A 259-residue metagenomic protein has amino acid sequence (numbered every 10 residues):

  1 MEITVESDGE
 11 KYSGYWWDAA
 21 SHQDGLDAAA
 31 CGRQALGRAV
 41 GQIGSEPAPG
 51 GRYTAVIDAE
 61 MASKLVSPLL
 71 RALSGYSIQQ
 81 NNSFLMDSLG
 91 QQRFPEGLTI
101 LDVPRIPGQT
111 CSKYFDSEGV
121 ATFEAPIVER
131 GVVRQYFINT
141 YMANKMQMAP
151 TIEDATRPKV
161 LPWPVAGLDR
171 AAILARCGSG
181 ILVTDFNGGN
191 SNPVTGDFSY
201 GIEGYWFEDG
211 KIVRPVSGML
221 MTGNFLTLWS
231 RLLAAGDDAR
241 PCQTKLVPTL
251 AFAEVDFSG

Functional and structural regions predicted by a protein language model:
M1-L69, L73: Internal alpha/beta scaffold segment
G9, I43-G51, S77-N81, I181-D185 (+1 more regions): Residue-level signal for secondary-structure boundary elements
A20-C31, S45-P47, D58, S77 (+5 more regions): Catalytic cores of large soluble enzymes that bind and process phosphate-bearing ligands
D27, D58, A62-L65, N81 (+3 more regions): Alpha-helix boundary/capping detector
C31-Q34, L65, F84, A172 (+1 more regions): Exposed alpha-helical structural elements
A55, A59, L85, L98-T99: Aspartyl protease catalytic domain
G75-P95: Amphipathic alpha-helical
S88-G259: Dual-mode signal for accessory low-complexity, basic/Gly-rich regions
